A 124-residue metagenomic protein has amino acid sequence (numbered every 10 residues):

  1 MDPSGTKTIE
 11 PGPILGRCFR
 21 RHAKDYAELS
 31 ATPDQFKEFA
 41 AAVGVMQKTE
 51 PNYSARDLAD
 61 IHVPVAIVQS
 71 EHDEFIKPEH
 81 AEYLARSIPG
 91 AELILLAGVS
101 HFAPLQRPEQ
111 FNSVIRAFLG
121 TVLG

Functional and structural regions predicted by a protein language model:
M1-A23: Flexible "cap/lid" loop of the alpha/beta hydrolase fold
A41-D57: Active-site nucleophile elbow and catalytic-triad environment of alpha/beta-hydrolase enzymes
L58-H62, S87-I88: Short, conserved loop/helix-junction motifs that constitute active-site signature segments in enzyme catalytic cores
I61, I67-Q69, D73: Short beta-strand/loop motif that positions the catalytic acidic residue of the alpha/beta-hydrolase fold
E74-H80: Conserved alpha/beta-hydrolase "acid-adjacent" motif
E82-Y83, E109: Active-site phosphate/pyrophosphate- and oxyanion-stabilizing loops and adjacent acidic/basic residues in soluble
A91-G124: Catalytic active-site module of serine/aspartate enzymes centered on a nucleophile-bearing elbow/loop
